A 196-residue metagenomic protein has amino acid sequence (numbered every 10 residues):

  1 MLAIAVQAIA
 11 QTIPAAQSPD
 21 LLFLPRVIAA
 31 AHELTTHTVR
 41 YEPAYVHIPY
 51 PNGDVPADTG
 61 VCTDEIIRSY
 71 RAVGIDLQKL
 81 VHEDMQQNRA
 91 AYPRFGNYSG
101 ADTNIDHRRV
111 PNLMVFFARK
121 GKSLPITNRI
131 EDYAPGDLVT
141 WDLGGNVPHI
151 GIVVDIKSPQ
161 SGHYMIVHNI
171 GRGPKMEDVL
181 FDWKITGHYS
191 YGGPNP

Functional and structural regions predicted by a protein language model:
M1-A8: Bacterial N-terminal signal peptides
A10-R40: Intrinsically disordered, low-complexity, Pro/Ser/Thr/Asn/Gly/Ala-rich spacer/linker segments adjacent to signal
I13-L21, I48-A57, S99-T103, L124-T127 (+1 more regions): Second-shell loop/turn segments in exported
F23-I28, Q86-I166: ...with weaker cross-activation on analogous glycine-rich loops/strands in unrelated enzymes
L24-I28, H32, T63, I67-Y70 (+2 more regions): Extracytoplasmic/secreted envelope proteins and their assembly/folding machinery, especially bacterial periplasmic
H32, T36, I67-I75, H82 (+2 more regions): Sec-exported extracytoplasmic/periplasmic mature domains
E42-T63, D76-G100: Acidic helix-start/capping segments at beta-turn-to-alpha-helix junctions
S161-P196: Low-complexity, Gly/Ser/Thr/Pro-rich intrinsically disordered linker/tail segments
